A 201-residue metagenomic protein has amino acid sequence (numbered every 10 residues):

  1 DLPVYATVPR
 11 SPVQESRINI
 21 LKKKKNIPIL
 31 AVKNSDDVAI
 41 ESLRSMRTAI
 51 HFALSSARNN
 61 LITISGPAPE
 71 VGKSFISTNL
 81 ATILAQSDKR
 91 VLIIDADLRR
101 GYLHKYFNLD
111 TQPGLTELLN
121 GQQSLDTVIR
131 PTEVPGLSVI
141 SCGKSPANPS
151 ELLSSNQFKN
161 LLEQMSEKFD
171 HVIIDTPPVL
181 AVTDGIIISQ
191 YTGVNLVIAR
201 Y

Functional and structural regions predicted by a protein language model:
D1-R90, A96-Y102, L109-P113, P146-S150 (+2 more regions): Short boundary/hinge segments that flank catalytic cores
D1-V4, K105-N108, T116, N120-G121 (+3 more regions): Conserved catalytic-core segment of NTP-binding enzymes
I62, V91-I93, I140, V172 (+1 more regions): Hydrophobic residues within beta-strands of alpha/beta enzymes
G136-L137: Short, conserved active-site loop motifs that form the nucleotide-linked donor/cofactor pocket
